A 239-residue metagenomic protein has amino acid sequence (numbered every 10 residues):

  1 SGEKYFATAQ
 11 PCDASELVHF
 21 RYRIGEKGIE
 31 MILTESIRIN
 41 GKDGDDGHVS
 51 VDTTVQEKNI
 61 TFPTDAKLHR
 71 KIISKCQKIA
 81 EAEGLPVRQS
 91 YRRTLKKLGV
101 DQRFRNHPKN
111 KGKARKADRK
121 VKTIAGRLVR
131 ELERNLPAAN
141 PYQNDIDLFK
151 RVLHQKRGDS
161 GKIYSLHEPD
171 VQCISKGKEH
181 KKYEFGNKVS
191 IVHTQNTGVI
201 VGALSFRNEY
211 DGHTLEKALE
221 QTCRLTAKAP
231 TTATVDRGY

Functional and structural regions predicted by a protein language model:
G2-D170: Active-site- or DNA-interface-adjacent structural scaffold in DNA-acting proteins
C173-Y239: Short, well-ordered secondary-structure "scaffold" segments embedded in the functional core of diverse domains
